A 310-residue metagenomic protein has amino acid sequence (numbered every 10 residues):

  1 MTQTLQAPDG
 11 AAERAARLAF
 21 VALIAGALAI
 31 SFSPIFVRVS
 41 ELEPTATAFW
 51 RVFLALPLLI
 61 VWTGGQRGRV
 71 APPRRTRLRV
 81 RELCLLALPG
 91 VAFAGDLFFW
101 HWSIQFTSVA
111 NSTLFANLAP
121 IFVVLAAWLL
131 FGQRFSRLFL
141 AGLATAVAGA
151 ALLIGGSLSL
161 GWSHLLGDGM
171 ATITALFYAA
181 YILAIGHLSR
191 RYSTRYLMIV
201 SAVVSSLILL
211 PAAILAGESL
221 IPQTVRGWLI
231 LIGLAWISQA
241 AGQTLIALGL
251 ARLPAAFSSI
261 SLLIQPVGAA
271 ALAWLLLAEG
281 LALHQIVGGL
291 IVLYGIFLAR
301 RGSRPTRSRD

Functional and structural regions predicted by a protein language model:
T2-A55, L59-W62, V91, F99 (+3 more regions): Glycine-/small-residue-enriched transmembrane alpha-helix faces in small-molecule transporters and effluxers
T2-Q6, V52, G227-L229, L263-D310: C-terminal-most transmembrane helix of multi-pass membrane proteins
L18-G26, W50, P72-F99, L166-T174 (+3 more regions): Loop-to-transmembrane-helix transition segments
A27, S112-L118, A184-S206, Q239-L275: Helix-helix packing/entry segments at the starts of transmembrane helices
S31, G90, A94, F98 (+7 more regions): Hydrophobic/small/kink-forming positions within alpha-helical transmembrane segments of polytopic membrane proteins
S40, T47, R51, S103 (+9 more regions): Hydrophobic/aromatic residues within transmembrane alpha-helices of multi-pass small-molecule transporters
A46-P57, F93, H101-R134, T174 (+1 more regions): Specific alpha-helical transmembrane segments that line the substrate/conduction pathway and gating interfaces
T63, A126, F135-S157, A175 (+3 more regions): Hydrophobic transmembrane alpha-helices of multi-pass small-molecule transport proteins
